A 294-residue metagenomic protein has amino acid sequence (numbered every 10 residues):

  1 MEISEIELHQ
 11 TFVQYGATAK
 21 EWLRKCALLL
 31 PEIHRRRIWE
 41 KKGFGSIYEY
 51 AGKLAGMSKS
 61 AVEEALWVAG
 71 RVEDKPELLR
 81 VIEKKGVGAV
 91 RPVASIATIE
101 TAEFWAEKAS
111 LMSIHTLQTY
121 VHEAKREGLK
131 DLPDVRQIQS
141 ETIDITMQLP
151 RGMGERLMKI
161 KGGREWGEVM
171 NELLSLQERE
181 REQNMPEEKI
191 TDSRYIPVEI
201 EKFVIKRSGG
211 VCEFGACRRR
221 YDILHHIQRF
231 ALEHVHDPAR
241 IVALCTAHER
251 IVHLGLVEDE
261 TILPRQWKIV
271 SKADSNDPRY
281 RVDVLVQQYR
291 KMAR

Functional and structural regions predicted by a protein language model:
M1-A55, E103: N-terminal acidic-hydrophobic amphipathic loop/helix motif that frequently occurs adjacent to catalytic
E2-Q10, E21, Q183-R294: A detector for short metal-coordination/catalytic motifs
I6, Q10-V13, L54, G70-K189: Amphipathic alpha-helical oligomerization/scaffolding segments
R24-R35, M158, L174-E178, G209: Amphipathic, well-packed alpha-helical segments that form the structural scaffold of globular domains
I33, L54, E64-A65, Y120 (+2 more regions): Residues in the recognition helix of alpha-helical DNA-binding motifs
G52-A55, L132-V135, S140-D144, G162 (+2 more regions): Long C-terminal interaction/binding lobes of large macromolecular proteins
K59-G70: Major-groove recognition helix of helix-turn-helix-like DNA-binding domains
